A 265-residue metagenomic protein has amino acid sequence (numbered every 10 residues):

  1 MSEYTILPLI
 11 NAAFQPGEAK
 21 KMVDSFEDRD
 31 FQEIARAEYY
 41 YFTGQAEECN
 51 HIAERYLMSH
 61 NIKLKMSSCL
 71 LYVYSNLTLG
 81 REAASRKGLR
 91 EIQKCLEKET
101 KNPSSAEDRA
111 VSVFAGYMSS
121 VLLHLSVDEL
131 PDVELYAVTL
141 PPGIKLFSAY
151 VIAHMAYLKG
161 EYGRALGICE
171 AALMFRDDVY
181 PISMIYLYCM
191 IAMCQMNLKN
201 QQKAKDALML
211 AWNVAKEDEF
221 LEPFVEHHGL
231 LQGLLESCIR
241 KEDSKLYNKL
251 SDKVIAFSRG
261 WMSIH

Functional and structural regions predicted by a protein language model:
M1-A12, D30-Q45, M66-E82, E107-L125 (+3 more regions): Tandem amphipathic alpha-helical repeat scaffolds
M1-F14, M196-N197, Q202-H265: C-terminal non-catalytic interaction modules
P16-E18: Mature catalytic core of soluble alpha/beta enzymes
K20-R29, E54-M66, R90-A106, P131-L146 (+2 more regions): Solenoid-like repeat scaffolds
Y41, A46-N50, Y162-C169: Short, contiguous hydrophobic alpha-helices characteristic of membrane insertion segments
L71, R81, I152, Y157-E226: DNA-contacting interfaces and partner/effector-binding or oligomerization modules in DNA-centric proteins
D132-Y136, H154, F175, P181 (+2 more regions): Short, highly charged low-complexity linear segments
